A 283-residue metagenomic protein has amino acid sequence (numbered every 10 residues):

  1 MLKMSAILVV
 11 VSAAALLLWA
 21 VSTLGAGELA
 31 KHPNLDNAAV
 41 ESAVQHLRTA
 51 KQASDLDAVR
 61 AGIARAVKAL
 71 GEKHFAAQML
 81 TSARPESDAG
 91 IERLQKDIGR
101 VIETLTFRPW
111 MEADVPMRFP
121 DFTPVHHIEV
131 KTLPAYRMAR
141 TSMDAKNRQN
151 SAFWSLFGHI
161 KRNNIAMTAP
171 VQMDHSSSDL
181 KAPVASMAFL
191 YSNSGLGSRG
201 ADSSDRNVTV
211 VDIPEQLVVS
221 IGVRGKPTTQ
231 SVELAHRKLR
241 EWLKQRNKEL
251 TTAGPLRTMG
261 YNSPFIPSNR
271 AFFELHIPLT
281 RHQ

Functional and structural regions predicted by a protein language model:
L2-Q283: A solvent-exposed interaction/effector surface
